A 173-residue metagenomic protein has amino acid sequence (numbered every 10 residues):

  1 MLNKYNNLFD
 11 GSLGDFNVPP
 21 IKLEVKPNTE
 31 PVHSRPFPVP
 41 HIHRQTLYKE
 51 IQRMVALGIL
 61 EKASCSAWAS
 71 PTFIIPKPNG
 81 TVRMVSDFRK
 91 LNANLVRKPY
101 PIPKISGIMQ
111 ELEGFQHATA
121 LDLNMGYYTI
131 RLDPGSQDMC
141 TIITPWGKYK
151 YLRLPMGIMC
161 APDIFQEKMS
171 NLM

Functional and structural regions predicted by a protein language model:
M1-Y100, G147: Reverse-transcribing Pol proteins
N6-V32, I75-V85, L112, L121-L152 (+1 more regions): Reverse-transcriptase-like RNA-dependent polymerase core
F37, L154-P155: Short strand-loop junctions, especially beta-strand C-caps/beta-turns that link beta-sheets to coils or alpha-helices
T46, E50, K104-G107, I164-N171: Well-ordered alpha-helical segments embedded in enzymatic catalytic cores
W68, E113-G114: Residue-level preference for short coil/turn positions at secondary-structure junctions
P99-P103, S136: Short, conserved loop/turn and helix-capping segments at secondary-structure boundaries that abut family-defining
